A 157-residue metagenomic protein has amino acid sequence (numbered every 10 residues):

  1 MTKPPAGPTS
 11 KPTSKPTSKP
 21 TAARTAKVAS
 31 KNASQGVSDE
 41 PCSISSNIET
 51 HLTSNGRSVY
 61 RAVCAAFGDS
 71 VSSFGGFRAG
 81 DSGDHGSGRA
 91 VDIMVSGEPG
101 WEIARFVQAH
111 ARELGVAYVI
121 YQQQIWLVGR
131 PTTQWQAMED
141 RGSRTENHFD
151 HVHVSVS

Functional and structural regions predicted by a protein language model:
M1-Q35: Intrinsically disordered, low-complexity, charge-biased segments
A23-Q124, V128, F149-S157: Secreted/periplasmic proteins that engage bacterial cell-wall peptidoglycan
G129-N147: Short, low-order "capping/linker" segments at domain edges
